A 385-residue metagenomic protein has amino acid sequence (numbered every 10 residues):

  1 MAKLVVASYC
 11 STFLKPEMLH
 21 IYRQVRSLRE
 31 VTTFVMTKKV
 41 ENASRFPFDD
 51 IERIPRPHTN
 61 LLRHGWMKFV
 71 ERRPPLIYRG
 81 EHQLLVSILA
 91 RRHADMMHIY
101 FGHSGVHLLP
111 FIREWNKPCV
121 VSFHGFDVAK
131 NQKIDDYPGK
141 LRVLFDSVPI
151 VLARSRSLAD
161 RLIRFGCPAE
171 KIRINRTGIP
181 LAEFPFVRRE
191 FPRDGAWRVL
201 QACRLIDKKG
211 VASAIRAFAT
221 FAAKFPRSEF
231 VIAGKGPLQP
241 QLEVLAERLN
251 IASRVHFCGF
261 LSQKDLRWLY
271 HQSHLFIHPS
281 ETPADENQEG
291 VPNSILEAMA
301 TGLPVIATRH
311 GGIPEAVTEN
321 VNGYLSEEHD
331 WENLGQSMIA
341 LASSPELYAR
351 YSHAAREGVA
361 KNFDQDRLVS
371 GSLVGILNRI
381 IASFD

Functional and structural regions predicted by a protein language model:
A7, L152, R188-K209, I215-F218 (+2 more regions): Conserved donor-binding/catalytic core segment of Leloir-type glycosyltransferases
L19-R23, W197, R204-A223, P237-E243 (+2 more regions): A conserved mid-protein helix/loop that constitutes part of the nucleotide-sugar donor-binding site
N131-D135, I163, I179-G195: Acidic anion/phosphate-binding donor-loop and adjacent secondary structure in glycosyltransferase catalytic cores
S157, G178: Carbohydrate-associated surface elements
E243-K264: Nucleotide-activated donor-binding/catalytic signature segment of Leloir-type glycosyltransferases, i.e., the conserved
H271-E286, L303: Acidic donor-binding loop of glycosyltransferase active sites
I295, A300, P304-A307, V317: Short hydrophobic beta-strand element within catalytic cores of glycosyltransferases and related nucleotide-activated
A316-N320, Y324-W331, A340-E346: Conserved acidic donor-binding segment of nucleotide-sugar-dependent glycosyltransferases
